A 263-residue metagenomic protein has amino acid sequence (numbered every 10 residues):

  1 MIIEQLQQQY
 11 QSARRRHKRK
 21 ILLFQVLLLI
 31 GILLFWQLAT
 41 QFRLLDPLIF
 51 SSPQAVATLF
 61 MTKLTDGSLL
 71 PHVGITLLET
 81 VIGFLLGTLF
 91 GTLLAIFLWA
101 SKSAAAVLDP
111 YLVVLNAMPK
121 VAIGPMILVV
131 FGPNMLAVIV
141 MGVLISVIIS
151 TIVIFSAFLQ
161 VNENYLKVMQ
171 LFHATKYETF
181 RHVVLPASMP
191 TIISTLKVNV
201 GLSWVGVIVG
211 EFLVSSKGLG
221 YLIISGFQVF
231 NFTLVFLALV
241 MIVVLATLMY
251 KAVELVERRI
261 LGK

Functional and structural regions predicted by a protein language model:
M1-L28, K251-K263: Transmembrane alpha-helical segments of polytopic membrane transport and secretion proteins
Y10, R14, F42-L85: Periplasmic/extracellular loop-to-transmembrane helix junction in inner-membrane transport proteins
I82-L112: Transmembrane-helix boundary motif in ABC transporter permease subunits
K102, F236-K263: C-terminal transmembrane helix and the adjacent membrane-cytosol boundary/short C-terminal tail of inner/organellar
V113-I149, S156-A157: Generic hydrophobic transmembrane alpha-helix motif, especially the helices
L128-V130, V205-I242, L261-K263: Glycine-rich helix-loop "coupling/hinge" segments at transmembrane-helix boundaries in multipass transporters
V140-L144, Y177-G210: Transmembrane alpha-helices
F158-V161, V168-S188, Q228: Short helix-to-coil transition segments within interhelical loops that connect adjacent transmembrane helices
